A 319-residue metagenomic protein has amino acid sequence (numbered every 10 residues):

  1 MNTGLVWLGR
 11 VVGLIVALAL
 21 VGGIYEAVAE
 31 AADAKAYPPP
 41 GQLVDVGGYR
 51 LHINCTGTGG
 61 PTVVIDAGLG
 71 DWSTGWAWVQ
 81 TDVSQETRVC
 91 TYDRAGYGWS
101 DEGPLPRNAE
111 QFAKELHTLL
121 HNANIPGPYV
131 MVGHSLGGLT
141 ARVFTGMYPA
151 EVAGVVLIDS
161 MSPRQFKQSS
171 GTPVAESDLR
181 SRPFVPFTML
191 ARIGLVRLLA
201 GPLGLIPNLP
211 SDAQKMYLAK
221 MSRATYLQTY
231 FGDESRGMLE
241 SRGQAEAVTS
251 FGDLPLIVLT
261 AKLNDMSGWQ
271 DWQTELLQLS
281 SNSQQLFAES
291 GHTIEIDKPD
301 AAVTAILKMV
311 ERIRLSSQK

Functional and structural regions predicted by a protein language model:
M1-P61, Q85-T87, P126, T274 (+1 more regions): Alpha/beta-hydrolase fold catalytic core
Y49, C55-W99: Conserved HGGG/HGGXW glycine-rich cap/lid loop of the alpha/beta-hydrolase fold
N54-T56, R94-V132: Active-site loop/oxyanion-hole signature of alpha/beta-hydrolase fold enzymes
P126-G171: Conserved hydrolase catalytic core segment
V156-R197: A catalytic-pocket lid/entrance helix-loop region that shapes and gates access to the active site across common
L209-A288: Conserved serine/cysteine hydrolase catalytic core
S281-K319: Catalytic active-site module of serine/aspartate enzymes centered on a nucleophile-bearing elbow/loop
